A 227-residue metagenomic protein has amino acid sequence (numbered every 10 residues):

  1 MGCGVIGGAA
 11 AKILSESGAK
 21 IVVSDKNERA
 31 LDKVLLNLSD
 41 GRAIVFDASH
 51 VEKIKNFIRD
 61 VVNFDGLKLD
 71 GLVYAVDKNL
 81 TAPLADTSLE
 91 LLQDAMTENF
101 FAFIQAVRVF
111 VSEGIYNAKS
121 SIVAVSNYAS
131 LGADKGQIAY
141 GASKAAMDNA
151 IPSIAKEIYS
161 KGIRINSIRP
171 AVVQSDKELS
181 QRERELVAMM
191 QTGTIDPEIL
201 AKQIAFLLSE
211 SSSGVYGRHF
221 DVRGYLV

Functional and structural regions predicted by a protein language model:
M1-V22: Canonical Rossmann dinucleotide-binding motif of NAD(H)/NADP(H)-dependent dehydrogenases/reductases, specifically
L38-E52: Rossmann-fold cofactor-recognition segment
K55, G71-Q93, G136-A139, K177-L179: Conserved mid-core segment of classical short-chain dehydrogenase/reductases
L67-D70, E113-Y128, S160-I163, R218: Active-site loop of short-chain dehydrogenase/reductase
K78, A85-Q105, V123, M147: Catalytic Tyr-X3-Lys loop
S112, K156-S160, S213: Alpha-helical segment proximal to the catalytic Tyr-Lys
S121-A146, I151-S160, V172: Catalytic loop of short-chain dehydrogenase/reductase
S167, R184-V227: C-terminal helical subdomain
